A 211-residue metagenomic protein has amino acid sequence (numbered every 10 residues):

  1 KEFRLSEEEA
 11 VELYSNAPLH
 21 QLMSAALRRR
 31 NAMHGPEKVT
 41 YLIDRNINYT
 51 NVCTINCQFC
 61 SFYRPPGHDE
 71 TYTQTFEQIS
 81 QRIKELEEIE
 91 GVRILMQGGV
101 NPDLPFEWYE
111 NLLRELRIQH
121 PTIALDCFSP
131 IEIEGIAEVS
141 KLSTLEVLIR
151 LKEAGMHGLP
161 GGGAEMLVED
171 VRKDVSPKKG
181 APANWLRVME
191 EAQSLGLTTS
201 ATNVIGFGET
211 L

Functional and structural regions predicted by a protein language model:
K1-H20, S24, R28, Q81 (+1 more regions): Auxiliary Fe-S-binding modules of radical SAM enzymes
R4, K38-T40, N46-V52, Q58 (+4 more regions): Residue-level preference for alpha-helix termini and adjacent loops
Y14, R45, G163: Small/polar loops that bind or transfer phosphate-bearing groups
P18, V52-T54, Q58, S176 (+2 more regions): Short capping/connector residues at structural and topological boundaries
M23-P66, T71-Q97: N-terminal pre-triad scaffold of radical SAM enzymes
R64-L211: Conserved Radical SAM active-site core
